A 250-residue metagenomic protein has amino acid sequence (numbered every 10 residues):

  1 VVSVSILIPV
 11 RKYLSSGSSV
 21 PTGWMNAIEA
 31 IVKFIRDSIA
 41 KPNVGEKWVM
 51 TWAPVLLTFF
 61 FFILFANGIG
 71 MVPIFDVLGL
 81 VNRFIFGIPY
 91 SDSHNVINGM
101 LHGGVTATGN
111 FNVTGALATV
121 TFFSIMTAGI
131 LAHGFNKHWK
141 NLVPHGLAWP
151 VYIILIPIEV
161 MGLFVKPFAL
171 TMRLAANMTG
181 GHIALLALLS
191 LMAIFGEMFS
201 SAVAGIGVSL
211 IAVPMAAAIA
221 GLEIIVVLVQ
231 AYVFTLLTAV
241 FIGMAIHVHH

Functional and structural regions predicted by a protein language model:
V1-H250: Selective transmembrane helix interface/packing segments
